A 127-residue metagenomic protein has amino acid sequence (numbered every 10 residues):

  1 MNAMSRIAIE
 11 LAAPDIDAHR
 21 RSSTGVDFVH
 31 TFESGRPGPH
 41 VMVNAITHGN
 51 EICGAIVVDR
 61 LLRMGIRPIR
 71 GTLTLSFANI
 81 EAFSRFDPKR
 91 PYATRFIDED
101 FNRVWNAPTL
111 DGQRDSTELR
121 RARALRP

Functional and structural regions predicted by a protein language model:
M1-P127: Structured catalytic-domain cores with a bias toward divalent-metal coordination
